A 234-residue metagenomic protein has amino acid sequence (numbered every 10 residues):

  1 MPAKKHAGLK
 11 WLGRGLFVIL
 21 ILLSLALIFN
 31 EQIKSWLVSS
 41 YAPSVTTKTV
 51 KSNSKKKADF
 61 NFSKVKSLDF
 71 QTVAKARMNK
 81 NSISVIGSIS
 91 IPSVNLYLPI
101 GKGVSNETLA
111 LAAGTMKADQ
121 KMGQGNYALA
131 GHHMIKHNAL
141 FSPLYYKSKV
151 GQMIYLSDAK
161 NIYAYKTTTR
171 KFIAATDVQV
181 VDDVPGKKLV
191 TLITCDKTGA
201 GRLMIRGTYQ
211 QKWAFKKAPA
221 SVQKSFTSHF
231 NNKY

Functional and structural regions predicted by a protein language model:
M1-L9: N-terminal Lys/Arg-rich, disordered targeting/topogenic segments
A3, V18-I21: Membrane-proximal helical "anchor" segments flanking the first transmembrane region of inner-membrane enzymes
G8-R14, I21-Y234: Solvent-exposed, non-transmembrane regions of membrane-associated and secreted proteins
